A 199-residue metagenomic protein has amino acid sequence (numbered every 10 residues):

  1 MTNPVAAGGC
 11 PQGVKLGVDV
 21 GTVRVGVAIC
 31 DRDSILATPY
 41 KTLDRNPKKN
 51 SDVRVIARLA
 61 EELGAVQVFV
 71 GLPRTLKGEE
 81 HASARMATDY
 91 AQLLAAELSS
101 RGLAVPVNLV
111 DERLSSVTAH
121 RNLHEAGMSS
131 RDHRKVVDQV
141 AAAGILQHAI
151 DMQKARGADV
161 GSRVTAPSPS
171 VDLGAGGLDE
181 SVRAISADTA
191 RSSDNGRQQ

Functional and structural regions predicted by a protein language model:
M1-L16, T22-Q199: Phosphate- and other anionic-substrate recognition elements at nucleic-acid/protein interfaces
